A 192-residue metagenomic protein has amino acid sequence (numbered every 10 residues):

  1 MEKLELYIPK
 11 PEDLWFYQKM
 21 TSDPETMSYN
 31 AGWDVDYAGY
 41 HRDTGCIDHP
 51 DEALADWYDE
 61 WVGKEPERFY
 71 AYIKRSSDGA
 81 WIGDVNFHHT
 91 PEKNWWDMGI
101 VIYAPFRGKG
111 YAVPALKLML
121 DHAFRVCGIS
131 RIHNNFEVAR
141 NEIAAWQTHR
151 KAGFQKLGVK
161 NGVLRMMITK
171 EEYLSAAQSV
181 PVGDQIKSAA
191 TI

Functional and structural regions predicted by a protein language model:
M1-P105, Q155-I192: GNAT-family acyltransferases
E60-W61, H122, V126: A generic secondary-structure signal
R68-Y70, L116, N134, H149: Polar/charged side chains located within well-ordered beta-strands of beta-rich proteins
Y103, N134-W146: Conserved beta-strand-loop-alpha-helix junction that forms the acyl-donor binding cleft
G108-H122, I143-K151: Conserved acetyl-CoA-binding loop-helix of GNAT-fold acetyltransferases
R125-E137: Conserved GNAT acetyl-CoA-binding A-motif
